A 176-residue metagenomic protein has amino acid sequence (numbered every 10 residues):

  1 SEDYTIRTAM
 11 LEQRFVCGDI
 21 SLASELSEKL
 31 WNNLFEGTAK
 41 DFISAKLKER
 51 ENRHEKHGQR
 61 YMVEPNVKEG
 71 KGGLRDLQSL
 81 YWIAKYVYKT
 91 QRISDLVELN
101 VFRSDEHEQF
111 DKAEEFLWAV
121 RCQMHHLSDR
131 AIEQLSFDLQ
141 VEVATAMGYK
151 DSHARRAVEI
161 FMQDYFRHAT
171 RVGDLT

Functional and structural regions predicted by a protein language model:
S1-T176: A nucleotide- and high-energy phosphate-metabolite-utilizing enzyme signature
